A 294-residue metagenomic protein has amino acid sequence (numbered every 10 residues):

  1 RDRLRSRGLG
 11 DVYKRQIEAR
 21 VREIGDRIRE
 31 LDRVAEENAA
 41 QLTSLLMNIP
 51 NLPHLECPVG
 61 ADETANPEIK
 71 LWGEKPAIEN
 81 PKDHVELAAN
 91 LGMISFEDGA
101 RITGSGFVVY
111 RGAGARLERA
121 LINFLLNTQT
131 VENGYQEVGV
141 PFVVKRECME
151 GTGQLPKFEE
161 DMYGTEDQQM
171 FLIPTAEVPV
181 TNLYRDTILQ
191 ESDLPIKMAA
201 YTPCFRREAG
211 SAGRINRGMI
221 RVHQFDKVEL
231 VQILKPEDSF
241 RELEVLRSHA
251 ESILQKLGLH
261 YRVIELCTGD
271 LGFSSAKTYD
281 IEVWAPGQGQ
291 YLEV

Functional and structural regions predicted by a protein language model:
D2-Y13: Single conserved hydrophobic/aromatic residue that forms the stacking wall/gate of nucleotide- or nucleobase-binding
V12, L55, E147-M149: Short active-site-adjacent helix-start/loop capping segments
K14-G104: Phosphate/adenylate-binding "loop-and-lid" substructures adjacent to NTP/NAD/dNTP-binding pockets in NTP-dependent
L71-V294: TRNA-recognition modules of translation machinery and tRNA-sensing kinases, especially anticodon-binding
